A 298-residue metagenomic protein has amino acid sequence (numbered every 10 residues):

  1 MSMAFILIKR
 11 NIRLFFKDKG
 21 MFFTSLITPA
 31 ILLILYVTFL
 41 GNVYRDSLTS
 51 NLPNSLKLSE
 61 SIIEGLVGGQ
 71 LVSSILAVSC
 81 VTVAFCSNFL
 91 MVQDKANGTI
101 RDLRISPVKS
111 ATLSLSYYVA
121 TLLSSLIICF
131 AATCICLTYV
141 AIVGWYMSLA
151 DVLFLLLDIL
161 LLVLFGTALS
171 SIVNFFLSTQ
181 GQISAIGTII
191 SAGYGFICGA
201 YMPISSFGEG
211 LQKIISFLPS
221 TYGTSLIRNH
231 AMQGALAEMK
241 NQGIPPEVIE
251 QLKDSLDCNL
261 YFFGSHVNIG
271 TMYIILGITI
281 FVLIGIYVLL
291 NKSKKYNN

Functional and structural regions predicted by a protein language model:
M1-L32, N97-G98, N297: Aromatic- and glycine-rich beta-strand/loop motifs that create alpha-glucan
L14-L48, G68-F85, L122, L126-C129 (+2 more regions): Hydrophobic alpha-helical transmembrane segments of multi-pass membrane transport/permease proteins
I31, E64-I142: Hydrophobic alpha-helical transmembrane segments of multi-pass membrane transport proteins
I34-R45, N174-A235: Transmembrane helix segments
V37, Q93, S106, L137-A141 (+4 more regions): Transmembrane helix-loop junction
S47-I63: Perimembrane loop-to-helix junctions flanking transmembrane segments
S110, Y118-C198: Alpha-helical transmembrane segments and their short interhelical loops
Q242-N298: Junction motif at the cytosolic side of a transmembrane helix
